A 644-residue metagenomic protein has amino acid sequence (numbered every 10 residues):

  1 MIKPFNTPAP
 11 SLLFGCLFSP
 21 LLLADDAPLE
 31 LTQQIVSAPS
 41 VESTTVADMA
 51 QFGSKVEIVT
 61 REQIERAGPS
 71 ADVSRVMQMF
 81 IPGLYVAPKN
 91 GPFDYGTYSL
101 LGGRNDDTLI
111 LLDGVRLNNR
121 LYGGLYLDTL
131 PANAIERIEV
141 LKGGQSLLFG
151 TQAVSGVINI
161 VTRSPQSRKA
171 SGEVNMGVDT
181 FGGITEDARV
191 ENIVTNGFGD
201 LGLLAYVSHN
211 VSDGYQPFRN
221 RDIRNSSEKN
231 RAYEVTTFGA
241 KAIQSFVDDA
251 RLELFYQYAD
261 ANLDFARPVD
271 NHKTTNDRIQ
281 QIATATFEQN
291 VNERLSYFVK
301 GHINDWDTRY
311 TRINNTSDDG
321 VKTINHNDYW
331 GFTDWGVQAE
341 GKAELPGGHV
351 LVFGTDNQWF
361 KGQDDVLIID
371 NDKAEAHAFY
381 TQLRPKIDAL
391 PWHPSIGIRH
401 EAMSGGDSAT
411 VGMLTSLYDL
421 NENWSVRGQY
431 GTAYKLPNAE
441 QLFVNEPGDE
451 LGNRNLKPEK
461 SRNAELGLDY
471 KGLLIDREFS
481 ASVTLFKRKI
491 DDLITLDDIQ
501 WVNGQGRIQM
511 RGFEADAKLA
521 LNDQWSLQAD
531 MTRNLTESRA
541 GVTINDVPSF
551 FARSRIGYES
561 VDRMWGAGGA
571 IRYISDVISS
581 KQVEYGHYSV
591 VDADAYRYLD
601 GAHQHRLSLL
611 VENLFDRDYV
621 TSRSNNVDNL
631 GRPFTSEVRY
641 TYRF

Functional and structural regions predicted by a protein language model:
A24-R66, N105: Short, acidic, small-residue-rich periplasmic hinge/interaction motif at the N-terminus of Gram-negative outer-membrane
D25, N192-L201, Y206, T236 (+5 more regions): Conserved C-terminal beta-signal and adjacent last beta-strands/turns of outer-membrane beta-barrel proteins
V73-M77, G96-S99, L111, L125-P131 (+3 more regions): N-terminal periplasmic accessory domains that precede and gate Gram-negative outer-membrane beta-barrel machines
S74-V115: Extracytoplasmic beta-strand/coil segments of soluble accessory domains associated with Gram-negative outer-membrane
V86, V115-K142, N192: Short acidic/polar hinge/loop motifs at secondary-structure boundaries that mediate gating or recognition
S167-K169, E173-G177, F181-G183, I193-N276: Periplasmic-side early beta-strands and strand-to-turn transitions of outer-membrane beta-barrels
N271-N290, W330-F332, D419, S425 (+4 more regions): Outer-membrane beta-barrel signature, preferentially recognizing the C-terminal barrel domain of Gram-negative
G347, V352, I387-D388, S480-K489 (+3 more regions): Gram-negative outer-membrane beta-barrel transporters
